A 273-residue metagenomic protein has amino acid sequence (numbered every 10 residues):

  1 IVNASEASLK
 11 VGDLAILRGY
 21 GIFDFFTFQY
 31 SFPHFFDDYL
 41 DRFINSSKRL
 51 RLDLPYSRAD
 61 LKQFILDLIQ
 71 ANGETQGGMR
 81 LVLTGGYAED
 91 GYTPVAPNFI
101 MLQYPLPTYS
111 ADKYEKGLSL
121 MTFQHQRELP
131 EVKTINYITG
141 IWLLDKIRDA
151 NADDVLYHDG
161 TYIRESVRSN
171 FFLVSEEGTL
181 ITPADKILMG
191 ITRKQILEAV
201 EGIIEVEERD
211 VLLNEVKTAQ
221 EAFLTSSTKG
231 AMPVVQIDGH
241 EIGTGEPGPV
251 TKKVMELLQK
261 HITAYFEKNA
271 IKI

Functional and structural regions predicted by a protein language model:
I1-D67, D90-I273: Helix-start/capping segments and mature chain N-termini
A59-E89: Short, acidic/charged, Gly/Pro-enriched secondary-structure junctions
